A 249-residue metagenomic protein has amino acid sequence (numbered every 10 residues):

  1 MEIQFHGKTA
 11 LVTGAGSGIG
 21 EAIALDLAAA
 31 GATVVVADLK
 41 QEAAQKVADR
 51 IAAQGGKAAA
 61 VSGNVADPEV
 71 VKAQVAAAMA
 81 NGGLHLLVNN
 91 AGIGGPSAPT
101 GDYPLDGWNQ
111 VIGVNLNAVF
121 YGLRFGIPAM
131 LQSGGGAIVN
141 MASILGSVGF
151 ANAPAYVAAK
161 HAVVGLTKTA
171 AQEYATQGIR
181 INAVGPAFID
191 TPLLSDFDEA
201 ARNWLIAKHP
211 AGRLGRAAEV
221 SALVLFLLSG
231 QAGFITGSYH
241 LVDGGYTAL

Functional and structural regions predicted by a protein language model:
I3-V35: Canonical Rossmann dinucleotide-binding motif of NAD(H)/NADP(H)-dependent dehydrogenases/reductases, specifically
Q41-E42, S62-A73, L105, A218-E219: The beta1-alpha1 cofactor-binding region of Rossmann-like NAD(H)/NADP(H)-dependent oxidoreductases
A98-T100, P104-I112, L194, L205: Substrate-binding pocket helix/loop in short-chain dehydrogenase/reductase
F120-L123, L131, R213-V242, Y246-A248: C-terminal substrate-recognition "lid" of short-chain dehydrogenase/reductases
L123, A159, T167: Active-site helix of classical SDR
P128, Q172-T176, G233: Alpha-helical segment proximal to the catalytic Tyr-Lys
S143: Residue(s) in the substrate-gating loop at a strand-loop-helix junction that position the organic substrate next
